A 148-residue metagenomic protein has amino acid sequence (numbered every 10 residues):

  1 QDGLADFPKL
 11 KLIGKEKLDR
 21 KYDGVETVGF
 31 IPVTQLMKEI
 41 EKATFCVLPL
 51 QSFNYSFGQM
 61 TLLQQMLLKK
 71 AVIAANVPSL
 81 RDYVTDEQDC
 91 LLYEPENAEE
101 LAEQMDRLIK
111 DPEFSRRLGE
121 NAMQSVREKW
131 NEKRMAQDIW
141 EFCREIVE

Functional and structural regions predicted by a protein language model:
K11-E39, F45: Nucleotide-activated donor-binding/catalytic signature segment of Leloir-type glycosyltransferases, i.e., the conserved
L18-R20, L36-M37, N54-S56, P78-Y83 (+1 more regions): Short glycine/proline-enriched, acidic/aromatic patches that form the donor-sugar handling elements
P32-A43, L67, T85, E103: Short acidic alpha-helix that forms the nucleotide-activated donor recognition element in Leloir-type transferases
M37, M60-L67, P78-D82, Q88: Short alpha-helical segment that forms part of, or immediately flanks, the ligand-binding pocket in carbohydrate-active
I40-F57, K70: Acidic donor-binding loop of glycosyltransferase active sites
Q51, Q59, K70, A74-R81 (+1 more regions): Short glycine-rich donor-binding/catalytic loop of glycosyltransferases that coordinates the nucleotide-sugar
D86-E87, L91-A98, R107-E113: Conserved acidic donor-binding segment of nucleotide-sugar-dependent glycosyltransferases
E113-R144: A charged, aromatic-enriched C-terminal amphipathic alpha-helix characteristic of glycosyltransferases across folds
